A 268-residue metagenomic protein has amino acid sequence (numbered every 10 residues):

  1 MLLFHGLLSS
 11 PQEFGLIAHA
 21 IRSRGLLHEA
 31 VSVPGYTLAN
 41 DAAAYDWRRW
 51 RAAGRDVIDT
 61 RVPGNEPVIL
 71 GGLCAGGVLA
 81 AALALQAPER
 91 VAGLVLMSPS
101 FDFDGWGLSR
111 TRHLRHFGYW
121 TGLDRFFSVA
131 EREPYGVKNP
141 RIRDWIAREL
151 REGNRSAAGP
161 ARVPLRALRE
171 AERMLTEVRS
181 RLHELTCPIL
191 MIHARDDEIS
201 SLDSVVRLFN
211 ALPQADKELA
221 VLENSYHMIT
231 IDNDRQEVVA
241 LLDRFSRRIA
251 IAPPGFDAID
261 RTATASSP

Functional and structural regions predicted by a protein language model:
M1-T37: Short, surface-exposed "cap/lid" segments of acyl-processing enzymes
L16-I17, C187, S201-N210: Short alpha-helix in the alpha/beta-hydrolase fold that links the catalytic acid
E29, V205-V206, N210-M228: Catalytic histidine neighborhood in serine/cysteine hydrolases with alpha/beta-hydrolase-type architecture
G72-G76, A80: Gly/Ala-rich beta-loop-alpha elbow adjacent to hydrolase catalytic centers
S100-E184, I199, R207, V221 (+2 more regions): The alpha/beta-hydrolase serine catalytic core
L185, M191-H193, D197: Short beta-strand/loop motif that positions the catalytic acidic residue of the alpha/beta-hydrolase fold
D196-S200, M228: Acidic catalytic loop of the alpha/beta-hydrolase fold
E218, E223-P268: Catalytic active-site module of serine/aspartate enzymes centered on a nucleophile-bearing elbow/loop
